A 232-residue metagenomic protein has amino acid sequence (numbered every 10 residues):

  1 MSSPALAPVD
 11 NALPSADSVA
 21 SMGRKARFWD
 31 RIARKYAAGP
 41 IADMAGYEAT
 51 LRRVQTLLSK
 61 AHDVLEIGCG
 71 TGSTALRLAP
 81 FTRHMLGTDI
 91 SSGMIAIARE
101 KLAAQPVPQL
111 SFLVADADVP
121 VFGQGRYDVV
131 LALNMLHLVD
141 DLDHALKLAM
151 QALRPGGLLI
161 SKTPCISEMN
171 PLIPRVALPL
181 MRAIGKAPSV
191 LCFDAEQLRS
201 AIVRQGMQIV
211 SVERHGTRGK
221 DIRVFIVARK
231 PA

Functional and structural regions predicted by a protein language model:
S2-K60, S167, A177, G216 (+2 more regions): Conserved class I S-adenosyl-L-methionine
L65-I67, T71-V119: Class I SAM-dependent methyltransferase SAM/SAH-binding core
L131: A conserved beta-strand element that flanks and buttresses the S-adenosyl-L-methionine
N134-M135: Short catalytic micro-motifs in class I SAM-dependent methyltransferases
D143-P155: A short glycine-rich, Lys/Arg-flanked "PGG" loop and its adjoining helix->strand segment in the class I
I160-R182: Conserved class I S-adenosyl-L-methionine
S189-Q205: Short alpha-helix
Q205-M207, S211-A232: Core SAM-dependent methyltransferase catalytic element
